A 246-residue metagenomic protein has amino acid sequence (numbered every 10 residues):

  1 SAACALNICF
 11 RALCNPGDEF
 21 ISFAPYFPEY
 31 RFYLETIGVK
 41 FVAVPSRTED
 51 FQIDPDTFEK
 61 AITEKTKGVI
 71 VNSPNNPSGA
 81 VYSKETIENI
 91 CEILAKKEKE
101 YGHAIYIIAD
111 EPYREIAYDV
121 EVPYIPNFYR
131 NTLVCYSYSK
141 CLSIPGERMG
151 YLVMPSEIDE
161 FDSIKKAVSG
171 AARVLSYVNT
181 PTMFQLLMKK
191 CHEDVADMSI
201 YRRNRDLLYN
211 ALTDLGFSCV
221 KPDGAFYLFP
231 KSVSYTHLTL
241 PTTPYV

Functional and structural regions predicted by a protein language model:
S1-G102, R114-F128: Conserved core of the PLP fold type I
I93-I105, S156-D162, Y235: Alpha-helix termini
R130-R202, D206-F217: Conserved core segment of the aminotransferase class I/II
M183, K221-Y227: Short Gly/Ser/Thr- and Asp/Glu-enriched loop/turn motifs at secondary-structure junctions
F229-Y235: C-terminal lobe
Y235-T242: Conserved small/polar residues in nucleotide/adenosyl-binding loops
